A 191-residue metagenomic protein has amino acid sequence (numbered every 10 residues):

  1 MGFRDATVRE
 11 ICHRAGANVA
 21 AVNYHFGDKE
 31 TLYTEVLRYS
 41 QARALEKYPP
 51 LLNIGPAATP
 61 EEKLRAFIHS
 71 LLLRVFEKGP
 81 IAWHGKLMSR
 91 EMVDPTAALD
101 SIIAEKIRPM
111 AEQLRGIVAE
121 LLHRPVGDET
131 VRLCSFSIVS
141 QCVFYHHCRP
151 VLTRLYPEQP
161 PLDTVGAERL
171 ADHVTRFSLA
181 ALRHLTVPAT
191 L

Functional and structural regions predicted by a protein language model:
M1-T31, E35, Y39: Helix-turn-helix
R14, T31-I54, E62, A66-S70 (+1 more regions): Alpha-helical structural segments
P49-H84, V131-I138: Hydrophobic alpha-helical connector segments
E62, T96-L122, D172, R176: Amphipathic alpha-helical packing segments from all-alpha helical-bundle domains
R74-E77, D94, A98, Q113-E120 (+4 more regions): Amphipathic alpha-helical interaction surfaces
G79-S101, R149-L155: Amphipathic alpha-helical segments used for helix-helix packing
H84-S89, G127-P150, R169, H173-L179: Hydrophobic alpha-helical segments that form the core of small-molecule binding pockets and/or dimer interfaces
I107-R132, L155, Q159, L182-A189: Hydrophobic alpha-helical bundle segments that form small-molecule/ligand-binding pockets
